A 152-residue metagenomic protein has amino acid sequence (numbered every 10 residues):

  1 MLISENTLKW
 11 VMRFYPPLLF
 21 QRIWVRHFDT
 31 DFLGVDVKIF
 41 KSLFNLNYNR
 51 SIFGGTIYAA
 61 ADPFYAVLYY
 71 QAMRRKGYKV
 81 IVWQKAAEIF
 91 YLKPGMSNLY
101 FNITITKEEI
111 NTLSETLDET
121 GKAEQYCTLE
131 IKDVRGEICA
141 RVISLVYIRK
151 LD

Functional and structural regions predicted by a protein language model:
M1-F20, L43-F44: Alpha-helical membrane-targeting segments
F20-I52: Catalytic strand-loop segment that frames the active site of acyl-thioester-processing enzymes
F20-V25, K85-Y91, T112-S114: Short structured motifs
D31, S42-N45, P63-A66, K107-I110: Short, charged/polar surface micro-motifs in flexible loops or helix N-caps
V35-V37, K85-A87, F101, Q125-C127 (+1 more regions): Hydrophobic residues positioned within well-ordered beta-strands of beta-sheet architectures
F44-V67, Y78-K79: Hot-dog-fold acyl-thioester-processing enzymes
L68-K107: Hydrophobic beta-strand-centered segment that forms part of the acyl-chain substrate-binding groove
G95-M96, T106-D152: HotDog/MaoC-like acyl-thioester-processing domains
